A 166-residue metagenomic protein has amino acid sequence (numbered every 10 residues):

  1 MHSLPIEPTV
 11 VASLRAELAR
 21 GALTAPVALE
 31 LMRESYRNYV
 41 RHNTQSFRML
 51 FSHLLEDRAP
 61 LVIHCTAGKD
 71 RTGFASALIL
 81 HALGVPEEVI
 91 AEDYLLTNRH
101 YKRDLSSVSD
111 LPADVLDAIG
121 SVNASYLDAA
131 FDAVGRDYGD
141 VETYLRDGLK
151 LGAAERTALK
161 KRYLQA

Functional and structural regions predicted by a protein language model:
M1-V62, F74-A166: Cys-dependent protein tyrosine phosphatase-like superfamily
A67, R71-T72: Ser/Thr-glycine-rich phosphate-binding loops at phosphate-binding pockets of nucleotides, nucleotide cofactors
